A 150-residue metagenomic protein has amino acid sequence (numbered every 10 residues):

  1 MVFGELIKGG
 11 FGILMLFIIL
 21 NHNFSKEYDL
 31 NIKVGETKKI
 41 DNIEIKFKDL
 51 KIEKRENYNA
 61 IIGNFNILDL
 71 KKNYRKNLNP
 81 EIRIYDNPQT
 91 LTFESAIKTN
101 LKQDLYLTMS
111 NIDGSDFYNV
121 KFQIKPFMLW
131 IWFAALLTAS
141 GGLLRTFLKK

Functional and structural regions predicted by a protein language model:
M1-K150: Solvent-exposed, non-transmembrane regions of integral membrane proteins
